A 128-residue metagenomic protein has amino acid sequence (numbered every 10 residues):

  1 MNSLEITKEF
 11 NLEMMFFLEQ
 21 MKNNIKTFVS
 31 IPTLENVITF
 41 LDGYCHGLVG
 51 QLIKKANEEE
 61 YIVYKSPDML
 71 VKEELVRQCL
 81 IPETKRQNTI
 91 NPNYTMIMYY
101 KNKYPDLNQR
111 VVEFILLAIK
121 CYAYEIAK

Functional and structural regions predicted by a protein language model:
N2-H46: Short terminal alpha-helical segments
E5, N11, N24, N57-I62 (+5 more regions): Short, flexible coil/linker elements and helix-boundary hinge sites characteristic of intrinsically disordered
I6, M14, S66, V71 (+3 more regions): Terminal low-complexity, poorly structured segments
I6-K8, K85-K128: Amphipathic alpha-helical binding modules
E13-F17, N36, S66, L70 (+2 more regions): Exposed alpha-helical structural elements
M21-I25, V37, L41-L48, E74 (+4 more regions): Generic structural signal for hydrophobic core residues of well-folded globular domains
S30-I90: Amphipathic alpha-helical interaction modules
